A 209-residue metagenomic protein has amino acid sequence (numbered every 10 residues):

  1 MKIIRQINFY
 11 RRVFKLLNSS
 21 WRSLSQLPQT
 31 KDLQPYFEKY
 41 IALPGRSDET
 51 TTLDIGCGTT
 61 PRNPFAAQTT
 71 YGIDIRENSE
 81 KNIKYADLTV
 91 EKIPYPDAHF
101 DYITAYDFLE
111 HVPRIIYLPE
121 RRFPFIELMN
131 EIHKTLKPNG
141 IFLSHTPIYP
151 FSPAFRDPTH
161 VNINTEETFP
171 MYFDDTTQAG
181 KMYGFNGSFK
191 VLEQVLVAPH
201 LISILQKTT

Functional and structural regions predicted by a protein language model:
M1-E38: Membrane-proximal basic amphipathic "stem/tether" segments
T51-K92: Class I SAM-dependent methyltransferase SAM/SAH-binding core
E91-T104: A short acidic, Gly/Pro-enriched loop at the edge of an enzyme's catalytic core that lines a small-molecule cofactor
Y102-F108, R114: A short beta-strand submotif of the Rossmann-like class I SAM-dependent methyltransferase core that lines
R122-P138: A short glycine-rich, Lys/Arg-flanked "PGG" loop and its adjoining helix->strand segment in the class I
N139-T146: Conserved beta-strand signature within the Rossmann-like core of class I S-adenosyl-L-methionine
F155-Y183: Conserved Class I S-adenosyl-L-methionine
F189-T209: Core SAM-dependent methyltransferase catalytic element
